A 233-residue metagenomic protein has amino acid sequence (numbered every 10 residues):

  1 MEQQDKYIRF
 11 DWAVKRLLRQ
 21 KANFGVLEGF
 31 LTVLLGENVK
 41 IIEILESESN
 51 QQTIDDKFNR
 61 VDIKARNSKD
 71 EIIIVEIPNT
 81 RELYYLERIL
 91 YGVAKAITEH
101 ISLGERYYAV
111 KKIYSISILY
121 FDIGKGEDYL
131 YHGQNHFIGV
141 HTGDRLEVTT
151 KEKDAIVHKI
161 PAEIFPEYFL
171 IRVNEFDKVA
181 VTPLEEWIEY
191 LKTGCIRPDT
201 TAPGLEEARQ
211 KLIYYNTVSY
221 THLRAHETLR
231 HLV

Functional and structural regions predicted by a protein language model:
M1-E227: Elongated, amphipathic alpha-helical interaction scaffolds
